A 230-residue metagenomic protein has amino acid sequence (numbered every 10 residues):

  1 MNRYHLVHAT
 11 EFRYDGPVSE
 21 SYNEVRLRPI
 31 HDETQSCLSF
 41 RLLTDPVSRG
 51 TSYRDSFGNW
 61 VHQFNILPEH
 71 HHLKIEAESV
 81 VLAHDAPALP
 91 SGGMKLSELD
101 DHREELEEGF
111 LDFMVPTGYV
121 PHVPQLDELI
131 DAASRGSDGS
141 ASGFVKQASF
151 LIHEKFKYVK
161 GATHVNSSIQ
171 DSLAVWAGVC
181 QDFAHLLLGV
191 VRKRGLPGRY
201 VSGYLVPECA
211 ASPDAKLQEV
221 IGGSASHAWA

Functional and structural regions predicted by a protein language model:
M1, R28-C37, H153-F156, A184-V191: Short low-complexity stretches enriched in small and charged residues
M1-D101, E105: Intrinsically disordered, low-complexity N-terminal segments that are enriched in acidic
R3, R13, P17, E24-R26 (+10 more regions): Residue-level preference for alpha-helix termini and adjacent loops
S19, N23, D32, H71 (+7 more regions): Short capping/connector residues at structural and topological boundaries
D85-A88, K160, V191, G195-G198: Long, hydrophobic, amphipathic alpha-helical segments used as structural scaffolds
E98, H102-G178, L186, K193-R194: Secondary-structure boundary elements
R135, F150, D182-A230: Hydrophobic/aromatic-rich core segments of domains that either
